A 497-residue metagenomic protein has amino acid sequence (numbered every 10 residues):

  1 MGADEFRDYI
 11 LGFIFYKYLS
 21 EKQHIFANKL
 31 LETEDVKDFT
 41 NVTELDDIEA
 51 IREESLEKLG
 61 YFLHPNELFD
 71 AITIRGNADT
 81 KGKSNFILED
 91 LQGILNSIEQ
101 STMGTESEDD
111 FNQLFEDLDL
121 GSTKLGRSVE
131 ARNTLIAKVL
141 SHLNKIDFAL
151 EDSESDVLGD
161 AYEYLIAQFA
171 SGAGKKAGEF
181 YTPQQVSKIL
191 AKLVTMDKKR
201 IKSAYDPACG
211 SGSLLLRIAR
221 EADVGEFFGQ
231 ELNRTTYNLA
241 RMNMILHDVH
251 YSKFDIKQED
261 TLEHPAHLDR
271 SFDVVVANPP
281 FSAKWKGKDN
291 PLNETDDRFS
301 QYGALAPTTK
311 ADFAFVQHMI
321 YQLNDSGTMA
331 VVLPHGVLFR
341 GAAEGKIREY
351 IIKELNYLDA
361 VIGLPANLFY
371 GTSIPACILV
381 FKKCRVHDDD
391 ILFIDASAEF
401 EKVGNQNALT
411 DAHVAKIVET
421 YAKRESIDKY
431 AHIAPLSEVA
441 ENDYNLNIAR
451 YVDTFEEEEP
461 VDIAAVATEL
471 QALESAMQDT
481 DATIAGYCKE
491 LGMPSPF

Functional and structural regions predicted by a protein language model:
M1-I189, L193-V194, S252-T261, G363-N367 (+2 more regions): Non-catalytic, mostly N-terminal accessory regions of nucleic-acid modification and defense proteins
K17-L30, F169, K198, A222 (+4 more regions): A generic secondary-structure signal for well-formed alpha-helical elements
V129, E151, S155, F180 (+5 more regions): A generic helix-loop boundary/linker signal
H142, I146, Y164, Q168 (+11 more regions): Conserved, well-folded catalytic cores of nucleic-acid-processing and energy-transducing macromolecular machines
A170-A173, V224-E226, E401-K402: Short small-residue beta-strand/loop micro-motif enriched in glycine and branched aliphatics
K176-A277, S282-K284, K288-N293, R298-Y302 (+3 more regions): Conserved S-adenosyl-L-methionine
P265, D269-F497: A conserved structural/catalytic subdomain of Rossmann-like adenosyl-cofactor enzymes
